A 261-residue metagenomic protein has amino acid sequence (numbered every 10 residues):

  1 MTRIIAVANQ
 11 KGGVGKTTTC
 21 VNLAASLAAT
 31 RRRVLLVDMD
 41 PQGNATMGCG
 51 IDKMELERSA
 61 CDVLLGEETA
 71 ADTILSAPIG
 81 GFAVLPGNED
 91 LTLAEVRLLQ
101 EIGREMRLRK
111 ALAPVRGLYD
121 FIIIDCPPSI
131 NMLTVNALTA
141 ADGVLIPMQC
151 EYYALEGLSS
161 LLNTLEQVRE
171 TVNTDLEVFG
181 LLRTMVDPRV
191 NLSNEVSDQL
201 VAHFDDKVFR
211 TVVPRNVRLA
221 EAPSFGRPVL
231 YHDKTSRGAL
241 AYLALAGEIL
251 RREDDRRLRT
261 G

Functional and structural regions predicted by a protein language model:
M1-G261: P-loop NTP-binding core
